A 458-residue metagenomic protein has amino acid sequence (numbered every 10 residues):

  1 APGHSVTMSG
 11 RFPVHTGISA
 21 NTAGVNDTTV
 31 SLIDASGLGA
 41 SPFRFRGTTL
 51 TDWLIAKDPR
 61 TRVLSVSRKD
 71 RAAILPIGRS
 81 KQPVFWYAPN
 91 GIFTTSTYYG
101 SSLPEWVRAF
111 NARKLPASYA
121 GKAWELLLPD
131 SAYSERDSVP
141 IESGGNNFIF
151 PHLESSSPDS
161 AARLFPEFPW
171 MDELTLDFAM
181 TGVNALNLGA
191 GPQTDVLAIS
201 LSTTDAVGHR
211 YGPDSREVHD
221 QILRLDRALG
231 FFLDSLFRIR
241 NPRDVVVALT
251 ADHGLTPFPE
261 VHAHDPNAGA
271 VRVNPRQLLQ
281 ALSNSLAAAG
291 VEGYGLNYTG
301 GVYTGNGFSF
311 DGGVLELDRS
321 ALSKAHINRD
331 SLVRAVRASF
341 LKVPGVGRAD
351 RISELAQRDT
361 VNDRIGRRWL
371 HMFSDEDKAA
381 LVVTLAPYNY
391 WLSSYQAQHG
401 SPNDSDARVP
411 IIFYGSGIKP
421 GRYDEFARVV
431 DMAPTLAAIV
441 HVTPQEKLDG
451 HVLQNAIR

Functional and structural regions predicted by a protein language model:
A1-S5, S65-L75, S200-S202, A251-G254 (+1 more regions): Short, solvent-exposed turn/loop segments enriched in Gly/Ser/Thr/Pro and often Arg
G3-T7, R46-L50, P59, L103 (+11 more regions): Stable alpha-helical elements in mature extracytoplasmic
T7, L54, A179, T194-T203 (+5 more regions): Beta-strand elements within well-structured catalytic alpha/beta cores of enzymes that handle phosphate/sulfate esters
F12-Q193, S202-H209, A338-R348: His/Asp/Glu-rich, glycine-adjacent segments that coordinate divalent cations and/or stabilize oxyanion chemistry on
A20-G39, G47, I77-R79, N90-G91 (+5 more regions): Secreted, luminal/periplasmic, and some membrane-associated catalytic domains that remodel anionic oxygen-ester
S36-S41, A162-P169, G212-I222, S320-I327 (+4 more regions): Second-shell loop/turn segments in exported
F165-G191, T204-V245, V333-A335, L436: A long, amphipathic alpha-helix that forms part of the scaffold/cap immediately adjacent to metal-dependent active
D377, T384-I418: C-terminal, low-complexity/hydrophilic appendages and adjacent surface loops of extracellular/periplasmic anionic
